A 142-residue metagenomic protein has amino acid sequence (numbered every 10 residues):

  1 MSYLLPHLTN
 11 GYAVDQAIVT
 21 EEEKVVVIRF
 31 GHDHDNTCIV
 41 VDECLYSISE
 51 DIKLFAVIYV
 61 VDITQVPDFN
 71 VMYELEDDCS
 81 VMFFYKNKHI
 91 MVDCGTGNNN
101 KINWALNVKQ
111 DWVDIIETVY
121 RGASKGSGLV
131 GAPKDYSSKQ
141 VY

Functional and structural regions predicted by a protein language model:
M1-A17: N-terminal "domain-start" segment that seeds a small globular fold
M1-L4, S127-Y142: Intrinsic disorder/low-complexity signal
L5-N10, F30-H32, D42, Y46-N70 (+1 more regions): Thiol-based oxidoreductase modules, predominantly thioredoxin-like and allied folds used for disulfide exchange
A13, H32-D35, I63-V66, K86-H89 (+1 more regions): Conserved beta-strand elements of beta-rich interaction domains across eukaryotes, especially beta-propellers
E21-H34: Short active-site neighborhood of thiol/selenol oxidoreductases, capturing the structured segment around
G31-D35, C44, Y59-V66, T96-I102 (+1 more regions): Short amphipathic alpha-helical segments embedded in low-complexity Lys/Glu-rich regions
C38: Conserved phosphotransfer microenvironments
E76-P133: Non-catalytic, surface beta->alpha helical segment in thiol-disulfide oxidoreductase systems
